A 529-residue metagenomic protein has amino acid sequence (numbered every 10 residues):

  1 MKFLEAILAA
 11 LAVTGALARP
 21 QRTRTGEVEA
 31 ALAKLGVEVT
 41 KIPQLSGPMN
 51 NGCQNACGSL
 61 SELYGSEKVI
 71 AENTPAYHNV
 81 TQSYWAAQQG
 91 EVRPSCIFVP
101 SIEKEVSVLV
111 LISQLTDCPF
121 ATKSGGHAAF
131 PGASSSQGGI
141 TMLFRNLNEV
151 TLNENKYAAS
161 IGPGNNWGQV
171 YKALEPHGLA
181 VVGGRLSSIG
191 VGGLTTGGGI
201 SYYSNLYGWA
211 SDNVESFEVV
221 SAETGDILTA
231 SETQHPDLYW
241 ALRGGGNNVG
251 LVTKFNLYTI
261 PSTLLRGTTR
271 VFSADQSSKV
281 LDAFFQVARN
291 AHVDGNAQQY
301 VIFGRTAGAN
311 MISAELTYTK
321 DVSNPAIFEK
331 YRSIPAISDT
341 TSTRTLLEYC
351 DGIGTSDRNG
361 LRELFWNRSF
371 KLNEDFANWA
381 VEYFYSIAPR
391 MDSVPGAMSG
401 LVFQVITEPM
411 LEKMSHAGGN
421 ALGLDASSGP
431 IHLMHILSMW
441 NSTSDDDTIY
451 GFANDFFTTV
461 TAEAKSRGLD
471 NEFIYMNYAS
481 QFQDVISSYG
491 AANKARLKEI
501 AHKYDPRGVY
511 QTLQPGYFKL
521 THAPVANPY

Functional and structural regions predicted by a protein language model:
K2-F3, L8, G15-Y529: Soluble FAD-dependent oxygen oxidases
